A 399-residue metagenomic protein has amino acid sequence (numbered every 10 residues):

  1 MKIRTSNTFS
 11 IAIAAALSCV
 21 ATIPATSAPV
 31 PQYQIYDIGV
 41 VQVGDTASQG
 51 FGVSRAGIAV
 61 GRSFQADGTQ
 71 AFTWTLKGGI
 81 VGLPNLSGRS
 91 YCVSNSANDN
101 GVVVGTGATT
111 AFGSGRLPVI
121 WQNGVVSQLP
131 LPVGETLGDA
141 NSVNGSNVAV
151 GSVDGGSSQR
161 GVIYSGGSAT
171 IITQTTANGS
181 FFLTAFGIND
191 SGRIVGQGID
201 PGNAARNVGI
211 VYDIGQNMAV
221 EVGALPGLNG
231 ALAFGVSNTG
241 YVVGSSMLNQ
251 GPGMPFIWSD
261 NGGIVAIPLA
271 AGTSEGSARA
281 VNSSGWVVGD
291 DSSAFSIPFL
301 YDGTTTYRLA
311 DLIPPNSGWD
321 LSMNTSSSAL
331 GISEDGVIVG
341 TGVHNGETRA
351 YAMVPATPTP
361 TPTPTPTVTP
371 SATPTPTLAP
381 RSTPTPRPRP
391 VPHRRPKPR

Functional and structural regions predicted by a protein language model:
M1-K2, R399: Accessible peptide chain termini
K2-A12: Bacterial N-terminal signal peptides that target proteins for export
S10-A21: Bacterial N-terminal signal peptides
C19, I23-P362, P384-R399: Residue-level hotspots at or immediately adjacent to binding/recognition sites across diverse folds
P358-L378: Extracellular mucin-like PTS domains
